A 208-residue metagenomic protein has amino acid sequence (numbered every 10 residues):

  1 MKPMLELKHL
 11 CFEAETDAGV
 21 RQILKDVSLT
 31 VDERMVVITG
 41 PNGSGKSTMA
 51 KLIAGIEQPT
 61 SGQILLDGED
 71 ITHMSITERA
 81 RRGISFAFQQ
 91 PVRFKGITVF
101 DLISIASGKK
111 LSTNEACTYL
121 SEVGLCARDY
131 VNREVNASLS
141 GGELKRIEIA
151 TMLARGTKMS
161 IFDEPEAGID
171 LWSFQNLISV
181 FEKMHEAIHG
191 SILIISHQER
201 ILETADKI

Functional and structural regions predicted by a protein language model:
L5, Q22-L24: Conserved structural motif at the start of ABC-family nucleotide-binding domains
T39-N42: The feature captures the beta-strand-to-loop junction immediately N-terminal to the Walker
A54: Helix-to-loop junction immediately C-terminal to a conserved catalytic motif
G62-E69, R82, E115: Conserved ABC transporter NBD signature motif
D70-S85: ABC ATPase NBD coupling module
Q90, G96-E115: Q-loop/switch helix immediately C-terminal to the Walker
E148-I149: Hydrophobic anchor residue at the start of the ABC signature
E164-P165, W172: Walker B catalytic motif
